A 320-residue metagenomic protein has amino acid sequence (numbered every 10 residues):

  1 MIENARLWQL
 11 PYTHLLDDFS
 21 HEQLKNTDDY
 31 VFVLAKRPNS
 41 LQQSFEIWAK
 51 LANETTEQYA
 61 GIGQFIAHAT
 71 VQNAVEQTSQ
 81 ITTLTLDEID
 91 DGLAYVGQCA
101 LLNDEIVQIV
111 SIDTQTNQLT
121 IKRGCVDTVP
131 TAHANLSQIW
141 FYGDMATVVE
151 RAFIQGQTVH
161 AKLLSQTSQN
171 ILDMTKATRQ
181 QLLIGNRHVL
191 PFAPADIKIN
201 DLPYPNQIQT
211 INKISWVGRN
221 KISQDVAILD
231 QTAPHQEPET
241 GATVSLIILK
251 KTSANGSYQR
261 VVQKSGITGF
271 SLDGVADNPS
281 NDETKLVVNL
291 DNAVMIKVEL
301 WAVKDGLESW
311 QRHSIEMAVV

Functional and structural regions predicted by a protein language model:
M1-R6, L10, V110-G185: Small/polar beta-strand repeat architecture
E3-K122, T128: Autoprocessing Asn-cyclization modules and mimics
D28-R37, E88-I89, V217-Q236: Short amphipathic, basic-aromatic surface patches that mediate peripheral association with negatively charged
N53-F65, V107, S253-G266, Q311: Surface-exposed loop/edge segments in extracytoplasmic proteins
D90-D104, T128-F153, V226-Q236: Extended Gly/Ser/Thr-rich low-complexity repeat segments, especially those forming or decorating extracellular
A146-R151, A227-N292: Recognizes extended acidic, P/S/T-rich segments that occur within or adjacent to Ig-like beta-sandwich modules
I154-D173, D277-R312: Beta-strand-rich modules
T175-A227, S309-V320: Pro/Thr/Ser/Gly-rich low-complexity, intrinsically disordered linker/stalk tracts
